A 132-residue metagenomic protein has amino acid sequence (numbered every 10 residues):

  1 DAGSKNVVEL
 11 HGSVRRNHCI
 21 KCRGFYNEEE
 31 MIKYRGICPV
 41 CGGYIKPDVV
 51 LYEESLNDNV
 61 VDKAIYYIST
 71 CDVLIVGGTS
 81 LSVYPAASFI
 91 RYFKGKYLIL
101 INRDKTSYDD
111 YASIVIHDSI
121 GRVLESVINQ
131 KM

Functional and structural regions predicted by a protein language model:
D1-M132: Conserved catalytic alpha/beta core of Sir2/sirtuin-type deacylases, generalized to analogous enzyme cores that bind
